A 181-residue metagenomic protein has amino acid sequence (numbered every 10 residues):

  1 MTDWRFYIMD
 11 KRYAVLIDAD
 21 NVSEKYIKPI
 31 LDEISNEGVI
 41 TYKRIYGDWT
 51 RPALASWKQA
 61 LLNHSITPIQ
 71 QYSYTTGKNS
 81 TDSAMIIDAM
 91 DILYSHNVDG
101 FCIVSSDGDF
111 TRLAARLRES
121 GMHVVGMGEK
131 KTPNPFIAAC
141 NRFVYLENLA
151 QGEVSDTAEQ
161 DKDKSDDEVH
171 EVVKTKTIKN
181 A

Functional and structural regions predicted by a protein language model:
T2-D88, L93-Y94, A115, H123: Domain-level signal for Mg2+-assisted phosphodiester chemistry and nucleotide/NA-binding surfaces in nucleic-acid
Y13, D99, N141: Conserved acidic residues
N21-S23, W49-P52, G108-F110, K131-T132 (+1 more regions): Conserved nucleotide-binding/hydrolysis micro-motifs of P-loop NTPases
Y46, D99-S106, L113, L117 (+1 more regions): Acidic beta-strand-to-loop metal/phosphate-binding motif
A84-D88, A139, A158-K164: Short, surface-exposed amphipathic charged segments that create phosphate/polyanion-binding patches used for binding
D91-N97, L146-V154, D161: A polyampholytic, Gly/Pro-enriched intrinsically disordered region
A115-D156: Intrinsically disordered, low-complexity glycine/proline-rich and charged
E159-A181: N-terminal regulatory modules in eukaryotic regulatory proteins
